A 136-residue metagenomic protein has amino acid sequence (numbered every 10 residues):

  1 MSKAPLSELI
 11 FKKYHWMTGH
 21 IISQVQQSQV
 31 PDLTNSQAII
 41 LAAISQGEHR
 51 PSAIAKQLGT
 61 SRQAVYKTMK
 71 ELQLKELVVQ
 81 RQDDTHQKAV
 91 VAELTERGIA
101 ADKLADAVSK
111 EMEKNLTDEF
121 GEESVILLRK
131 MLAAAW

Functional and structural regions predicted by a protein language model:
M1-P31: N-terminal leader segment of winged-helix/HTH proteins
I10, D84-A105: Basic, amphipathic "hinge/linker" alpha-helix immediately C-terminal to the N-terminal HTH DNA-binding motif
I22-A64: N-terminal helix-turn-helix DNA-binding core of bacterial DNA-binding proteins
P31-S36, T95, F120-E122: Short helix-coil-helix linker/hinge
G47-A92: Canonical helix-turn-helix DNA-binding module
A100-W136: Terminal interaction helix/tail motif
